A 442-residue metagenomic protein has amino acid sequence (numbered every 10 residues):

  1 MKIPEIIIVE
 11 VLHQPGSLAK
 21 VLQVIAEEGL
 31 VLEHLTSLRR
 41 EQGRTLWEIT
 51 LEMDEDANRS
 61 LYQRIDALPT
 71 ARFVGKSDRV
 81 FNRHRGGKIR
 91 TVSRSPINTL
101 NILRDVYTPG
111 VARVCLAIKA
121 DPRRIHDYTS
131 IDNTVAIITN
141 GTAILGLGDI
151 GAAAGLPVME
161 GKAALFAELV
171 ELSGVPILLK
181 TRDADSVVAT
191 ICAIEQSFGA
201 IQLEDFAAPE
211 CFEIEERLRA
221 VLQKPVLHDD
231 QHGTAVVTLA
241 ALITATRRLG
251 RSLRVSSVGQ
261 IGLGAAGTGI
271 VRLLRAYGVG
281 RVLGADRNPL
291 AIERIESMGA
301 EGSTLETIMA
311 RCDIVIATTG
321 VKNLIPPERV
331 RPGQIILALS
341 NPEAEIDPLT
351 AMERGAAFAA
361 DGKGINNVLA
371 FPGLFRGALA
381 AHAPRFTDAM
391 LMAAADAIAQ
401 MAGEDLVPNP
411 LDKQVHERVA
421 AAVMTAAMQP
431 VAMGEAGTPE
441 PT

Functional and structural regions predicted by a protein language model:
M1, R40-E41, R83, I125-I131 (+9 more regions): Solvent-exposed alpha-helices and their adjacent loops that cap or buttress functional pockets in soluble metabolic
M1-R85: A conserved regulatory-domain signal marking ACT and ACT-like small-molecule sensing domains and adjacent regulatory
S93-H126: An N-cap/entry alpha-helix motif that binds or orients negatively charged groups
I138-T139, G146-L147, A153-E160, A184-G233: Phosphate/diphosphate ligand-binding glycine-rich loop within oxidoreductases
L145, A152-V170, L222, H228 (+1 more regions): Glycine-rich phosphate/diphosphate-binding loop of Rossmann-like nucleotide-binding domains
P225, D229, A338-S340, E345-G437: Adenosine-phosphate binding glycine-rich loop
M298-A359, G364: Rossmann-like adenosine-cofactor binding region
